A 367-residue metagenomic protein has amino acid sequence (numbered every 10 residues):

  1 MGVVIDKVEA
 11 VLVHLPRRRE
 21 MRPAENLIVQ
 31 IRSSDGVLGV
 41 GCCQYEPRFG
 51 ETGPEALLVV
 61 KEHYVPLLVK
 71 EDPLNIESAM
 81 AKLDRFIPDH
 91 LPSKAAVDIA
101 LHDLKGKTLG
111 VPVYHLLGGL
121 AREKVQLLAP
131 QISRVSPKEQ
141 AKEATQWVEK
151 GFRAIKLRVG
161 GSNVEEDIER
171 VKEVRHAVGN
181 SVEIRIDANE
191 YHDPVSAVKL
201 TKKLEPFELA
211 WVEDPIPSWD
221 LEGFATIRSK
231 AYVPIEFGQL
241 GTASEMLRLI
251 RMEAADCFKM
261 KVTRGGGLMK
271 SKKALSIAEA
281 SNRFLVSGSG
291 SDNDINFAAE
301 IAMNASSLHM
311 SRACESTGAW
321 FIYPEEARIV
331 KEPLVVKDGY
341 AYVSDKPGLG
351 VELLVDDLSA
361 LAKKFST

Functional and structural regions predicted by a protein language model:
M1-F49, I322-A327: Structured beta-strand/loop patches that form or line metal/cofactor-binding pockets in enzymes
I5, G36, Y64, V97 (+8 more regions): Conserved, mostly hydrophobic/aromatic
R32-T108: Metal- or metallocofactor-binding catalytic centers and their adjacent structured scaffolds across diverse enzyme
G118-A231: Metal-dependent enolase-superfamily TIM-barrel catalytic cores that perform enediolate-based chemistry
K202, E208, W219-P234, G241-Y340: Shared catalytic-loop signature of beta/alpha-barrel
W320-T367: C-terminal extensions of enzymes
